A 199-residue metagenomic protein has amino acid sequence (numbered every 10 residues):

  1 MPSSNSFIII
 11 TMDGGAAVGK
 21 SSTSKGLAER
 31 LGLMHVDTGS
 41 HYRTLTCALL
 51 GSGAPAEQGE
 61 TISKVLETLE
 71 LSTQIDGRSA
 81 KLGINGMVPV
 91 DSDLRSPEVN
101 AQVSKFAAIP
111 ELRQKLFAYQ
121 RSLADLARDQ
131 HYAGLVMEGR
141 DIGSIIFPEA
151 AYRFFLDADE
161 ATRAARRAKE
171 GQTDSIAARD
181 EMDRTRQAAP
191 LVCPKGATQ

Functional and structural regions predicted by a protein language model:
I10-M12: Hydrophobic anchor at the beta1->P-loop junction of P-loop NTPases
G15: P-loop (Walker A) phosphate-binding loop of NTP-binding proteins
V18: ATP-binding Walker
S21: Walker A/P-loop
E29-P97: N-terminal phosphate/diphosphate-binding loop that engages ATP/GTP or pyrophosphate donors across diverse enzyme folds
V65, D76, N85, A124 (+3 more regions): Small-molecule kinase domains that catalyze NTP-dependent phosphoryl transfer to phosphate-bearing small molecules
D91-E170: ATP-dependent NMP and nucleoside kinases share a basic, alpha-helical "lid"
